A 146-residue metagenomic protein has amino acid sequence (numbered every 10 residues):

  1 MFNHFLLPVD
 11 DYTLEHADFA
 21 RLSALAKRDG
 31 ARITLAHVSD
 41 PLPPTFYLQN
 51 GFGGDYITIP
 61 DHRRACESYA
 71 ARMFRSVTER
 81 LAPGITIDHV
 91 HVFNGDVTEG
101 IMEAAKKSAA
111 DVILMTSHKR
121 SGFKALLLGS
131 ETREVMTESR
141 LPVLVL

Functional and structural regions predicted by a protein language model:
M1, R28, E79-I113: Structural beta-alpha unit
M1-Y56: Small/aliphatic-rich secondary-structure junction motif
D18, T45-L48, G100-M102, A125-L127: Short, well-ordered secondary-structure micro-motifs
L22, V77, I101, V135: Aromatic/hydrophobic pocket-lining residues that form π-stacking "cages" and hydrophobic walls in ligand
S39, Y69, V92-D96, H118: Short beta->alpha linker loops
D55-R72: A short acidic, glycine-rich active-site loop that binds or catalyzes chemistry on phosphate/adenosine moieties
E103-L146: Gly/Ser-rich helix-loop-strand patches that form or flank binding pockets for ribonucleotide-derived cofactors
